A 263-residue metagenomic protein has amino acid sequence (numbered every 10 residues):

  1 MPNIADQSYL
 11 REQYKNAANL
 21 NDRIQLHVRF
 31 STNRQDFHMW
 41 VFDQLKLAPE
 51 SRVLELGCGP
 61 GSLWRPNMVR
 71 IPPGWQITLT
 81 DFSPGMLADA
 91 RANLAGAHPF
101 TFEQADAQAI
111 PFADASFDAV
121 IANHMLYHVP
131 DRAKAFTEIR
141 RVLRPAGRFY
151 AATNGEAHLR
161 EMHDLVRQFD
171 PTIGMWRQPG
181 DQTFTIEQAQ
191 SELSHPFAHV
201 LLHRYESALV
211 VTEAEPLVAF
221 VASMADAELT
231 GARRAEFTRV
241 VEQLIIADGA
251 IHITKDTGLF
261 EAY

Functional and structural regions predicted by a protein language model:
M1-P49, S62-P66: Conserved class I S-adenosyl-L-methionine
N3-I4, H27, R34, P60-S62 (+2 more regions): Conserved Class I S-adenosyl-L-methionine
F42, R65-M68, F136-R140, H163: A structural alpha-helix within SAM-dependent methyltransferase catalytic domains
R52-A109: Class I SAM-dependent methyltransferase SAM/SAH-binding core
P72, V129-P130, L143-R144: Helix-to-beta-strand junctions that scaffold the AdoMet/dcAdoMet cofactor pocket in Class I SAM-dependent enzymes
Q108-A119: A short acidic, Gly/Pro-enriched loop at the edge of an enzyme's catalytic core that lines a small-molecule cofactor
D118-D131: A short SAM/SAH-binding and catalytic strip from SAM-dependent methyltransferases
A133-K134, R140, R144-V210, E228-G231 (+1 more regions): Conserved catalytic/acceptor-binding region of the Class I
